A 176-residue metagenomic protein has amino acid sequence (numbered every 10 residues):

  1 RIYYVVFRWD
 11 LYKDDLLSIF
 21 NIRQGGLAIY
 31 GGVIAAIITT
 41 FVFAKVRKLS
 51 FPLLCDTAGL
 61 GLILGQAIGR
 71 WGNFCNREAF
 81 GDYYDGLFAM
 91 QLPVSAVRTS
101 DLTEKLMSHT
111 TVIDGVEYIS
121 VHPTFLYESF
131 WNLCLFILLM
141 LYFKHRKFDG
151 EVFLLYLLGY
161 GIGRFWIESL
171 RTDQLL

Functional and structural regions predicted by a protein language model:
R1-L176: A feature for loop-to-transmembrane-helix boundaries and adjacent hydrophobic helices in multi-pass integral membrane
